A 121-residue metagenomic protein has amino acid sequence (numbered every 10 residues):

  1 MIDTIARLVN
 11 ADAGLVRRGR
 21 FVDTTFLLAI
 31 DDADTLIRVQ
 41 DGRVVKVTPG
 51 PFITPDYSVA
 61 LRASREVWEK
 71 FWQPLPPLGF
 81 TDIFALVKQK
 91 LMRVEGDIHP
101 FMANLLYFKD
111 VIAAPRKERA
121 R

Functional and structural regions predicted by a protein language model:
M1-R121: Feature captures hydrophobic
